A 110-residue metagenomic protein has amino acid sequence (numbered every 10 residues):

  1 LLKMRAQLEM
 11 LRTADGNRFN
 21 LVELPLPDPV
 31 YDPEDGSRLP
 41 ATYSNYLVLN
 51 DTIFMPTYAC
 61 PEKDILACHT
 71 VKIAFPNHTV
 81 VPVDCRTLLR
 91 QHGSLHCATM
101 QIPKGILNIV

Functional and structural regions predicted by a protein language model:
L1-V110: Histidine/cysteine-enriched polar flanking segments
